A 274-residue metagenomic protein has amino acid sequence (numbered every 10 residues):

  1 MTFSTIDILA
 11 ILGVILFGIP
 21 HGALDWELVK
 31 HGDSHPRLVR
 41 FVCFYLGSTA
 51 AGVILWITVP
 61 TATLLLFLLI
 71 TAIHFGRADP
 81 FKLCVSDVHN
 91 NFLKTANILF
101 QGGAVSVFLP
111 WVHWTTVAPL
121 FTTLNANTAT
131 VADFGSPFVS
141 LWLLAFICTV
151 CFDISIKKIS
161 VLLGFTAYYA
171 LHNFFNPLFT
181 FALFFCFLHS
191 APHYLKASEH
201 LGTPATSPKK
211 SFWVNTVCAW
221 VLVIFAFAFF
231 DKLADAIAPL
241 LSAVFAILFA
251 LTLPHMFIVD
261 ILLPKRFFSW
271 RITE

Functional and structural regions predicted by a protein language model:
M1, L12-I15, C43-L55, G102-P110 (+2 more regions): Hydrophobic core of alpha-helical transmembrane segments in multi-pass integral membrane proteins
T2-I8, I54-L64, H172-F181: Transmembrane helix interruption/hinge and helix-loop junction motifs
I6-K30, A126-T149: Hydrophobic, membrane-facing alpha-helical anchors
A10-G18, T63-I73, G164-F165, T180-P192 (+1 more regions): Hydrophobic core segments of alpha-helical transmembrane domains in multi-pass membrane proteins
S34-H35, A50-F108, P119-A126: Membrane-interface helix-loop-helix junctions at boundaries between adjacent transmembrane segments
A78, A96-V117, D133-F152, G164-P177 (+2 more regions): Alpha-helical transmembrane segments of multi-pass integral membrane proteins
A78-L83, F184-L201: Predominantly late transmembrane helices and immediately cytosolic-facing juxtamembrane segments
T115-V131, D231-A238: Membrane-interface helix termini and inter-helical loops of multi-pass transporters
